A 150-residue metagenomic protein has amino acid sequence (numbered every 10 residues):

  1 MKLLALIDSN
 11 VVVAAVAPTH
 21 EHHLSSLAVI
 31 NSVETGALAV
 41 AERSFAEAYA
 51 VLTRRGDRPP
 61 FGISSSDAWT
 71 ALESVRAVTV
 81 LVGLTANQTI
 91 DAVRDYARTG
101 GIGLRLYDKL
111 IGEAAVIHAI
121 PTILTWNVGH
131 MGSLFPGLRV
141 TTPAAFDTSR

Functional and structural regions predicted by a protein language model:
M1-V40, R58-D67, L134, F146-R150: Short, well-structured N-terminal submotif of metal-dependent ribonuclease cores
K2-L4, G112-R150: Acidic, PIN/NYN-like endoribonuclease modules and their adjacent C-terminal/linker elements
N10-V11, R43, L110, G129: Alpha-helix/helix-capping structural signal
A39, V82, T141: General small-molecule cofactor/ligand-binding pocket signal
V40-F45, L124-T125: Short beta-strand segments at enzyme active-site cores
L52-V80, Q88-D91, D95: Active-site-proximal, substrate-binding regions of enzyme catalytic domains and RNA-binding/basic surfaces
T79-V128: Active-site neighborhoods of divalent-metal-dependent phosphate/nucleic-acid chemistry enzymes
